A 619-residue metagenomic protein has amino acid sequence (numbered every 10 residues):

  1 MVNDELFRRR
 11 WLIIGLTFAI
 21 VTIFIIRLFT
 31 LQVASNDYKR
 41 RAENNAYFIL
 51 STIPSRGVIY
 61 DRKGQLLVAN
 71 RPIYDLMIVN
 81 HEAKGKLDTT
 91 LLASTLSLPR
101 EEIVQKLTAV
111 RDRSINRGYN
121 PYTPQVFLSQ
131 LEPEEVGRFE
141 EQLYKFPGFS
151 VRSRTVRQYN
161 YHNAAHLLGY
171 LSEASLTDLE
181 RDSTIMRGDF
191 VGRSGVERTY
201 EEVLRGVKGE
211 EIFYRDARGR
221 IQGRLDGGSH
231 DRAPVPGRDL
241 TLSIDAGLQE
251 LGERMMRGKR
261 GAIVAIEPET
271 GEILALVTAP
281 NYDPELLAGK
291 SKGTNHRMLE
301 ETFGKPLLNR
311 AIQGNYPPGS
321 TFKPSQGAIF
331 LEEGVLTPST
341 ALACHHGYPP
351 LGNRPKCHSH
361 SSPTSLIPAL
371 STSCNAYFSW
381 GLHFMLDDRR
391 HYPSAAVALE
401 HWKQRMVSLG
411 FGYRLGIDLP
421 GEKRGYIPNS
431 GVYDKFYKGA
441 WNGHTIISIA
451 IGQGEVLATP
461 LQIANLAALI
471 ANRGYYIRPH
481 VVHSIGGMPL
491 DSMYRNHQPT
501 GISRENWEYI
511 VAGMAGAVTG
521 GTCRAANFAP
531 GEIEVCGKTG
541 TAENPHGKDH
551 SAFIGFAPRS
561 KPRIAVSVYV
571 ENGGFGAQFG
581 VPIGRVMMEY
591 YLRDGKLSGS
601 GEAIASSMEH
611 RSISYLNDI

Functional and structural regions predicted by a protein language model:
M1-G293, N315, A398-S408, S448-A450 (+4 more regions): Periplasmic/cell-envelope proteins involved in peptidoglycan metabolism and beta-lactam response
V68, D216-D231, E269-T321, S325-G576 (+1 more regions): Beta-lactam-recognizing serine transpeptidase/beta-lactamase-like catalytic domain environment
